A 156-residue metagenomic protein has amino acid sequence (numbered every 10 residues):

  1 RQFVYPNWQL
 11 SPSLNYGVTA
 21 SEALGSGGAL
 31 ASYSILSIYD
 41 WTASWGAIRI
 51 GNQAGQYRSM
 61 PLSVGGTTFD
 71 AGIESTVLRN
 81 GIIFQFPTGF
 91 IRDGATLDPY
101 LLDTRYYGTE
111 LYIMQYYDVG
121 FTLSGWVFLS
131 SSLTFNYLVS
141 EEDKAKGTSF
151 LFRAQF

Functional and structural regions predicted by a protein language model:
R1-F84, T96-L97, L101-R105, T109-Q115: Outer-membrane pore/translocation modules
Q85-G89: Cysteine-centric segments in proteins
F90-I91, F128: Short, aromatic- and cysteine-enriched interfacial helices/patches that mediate contacts at lipid membranes
I91, E142-K144: Short glycine/serine/proline-enriched coil/turn segments at secondary-structure junctions
I91-A95, L133-N136: Small beta-barrel nucleic-acid-binding modules, principally OB-folds
E110-S132: C-terminal structured domain segments
F121, A145-F156: Outer-membrane beta-barrel "beta-signal"
L129-E141: Low-complexity, intrinsically disordered Gly/Pro/Thr-rich segments
